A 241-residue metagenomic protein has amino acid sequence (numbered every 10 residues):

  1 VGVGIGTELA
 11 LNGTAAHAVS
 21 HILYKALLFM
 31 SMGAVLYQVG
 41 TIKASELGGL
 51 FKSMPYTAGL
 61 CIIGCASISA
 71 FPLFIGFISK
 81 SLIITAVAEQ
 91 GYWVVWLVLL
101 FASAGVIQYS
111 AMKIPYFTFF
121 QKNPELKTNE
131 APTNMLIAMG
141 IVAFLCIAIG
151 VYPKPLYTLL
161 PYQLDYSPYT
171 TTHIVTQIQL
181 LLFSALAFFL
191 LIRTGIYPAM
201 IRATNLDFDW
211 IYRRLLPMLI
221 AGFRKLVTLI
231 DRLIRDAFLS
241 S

Functional and structural regions predicted by a protein language model:
V1, V35-F77, S81-L100, Q121-A148: Interfacial and helix-entry/exit segments of alpha-helical transmembrane bundles in multi-pass inner-membrane proteins
V1-S45: Alpha-helical multi-pass transmembrane bundles of energy-transducing inner-membrane proteins
V3-A16, F77-W93, T158-Y169: Membrane-interface interhelical loops and short amphipathic "cap" helices that link adjacent transmembrane segments
K25-F29, V94-E130, N134, L180-R202 (+1 more regions): Predominantly late transmembrane helices and immediately cytosolic-facing juxtamembrane segments
F29-M32, T41, K80-S81, Q108-M112 (+1 more regions): Alpha-helical transmembrane segments of polytopic integral membrane proteins, especially the permease/helical cores
S67-L82, A143-L164, I230-S241: Alpha-helical transmembrane segments and their membrane-interface junctions in multi-pass membrane proteins
A131-S184: Hard-cation-handling environments
L156-V175, I196-S241: Aromatic-capped, Gly/Pro-kinked transmembrane alpha-helices
